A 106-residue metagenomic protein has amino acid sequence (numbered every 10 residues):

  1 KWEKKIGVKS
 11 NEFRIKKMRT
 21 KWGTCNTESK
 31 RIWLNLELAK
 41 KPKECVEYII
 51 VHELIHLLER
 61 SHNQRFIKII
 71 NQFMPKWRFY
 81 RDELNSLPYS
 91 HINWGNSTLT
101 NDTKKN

Functional and structural regions predicted by a protein language model:
K1-Y48, L57-N106: Active-site-proximal or metal-binding-adjacent scaffold patches in catalytic folds
E53: Walker B catalytic acidic pair
